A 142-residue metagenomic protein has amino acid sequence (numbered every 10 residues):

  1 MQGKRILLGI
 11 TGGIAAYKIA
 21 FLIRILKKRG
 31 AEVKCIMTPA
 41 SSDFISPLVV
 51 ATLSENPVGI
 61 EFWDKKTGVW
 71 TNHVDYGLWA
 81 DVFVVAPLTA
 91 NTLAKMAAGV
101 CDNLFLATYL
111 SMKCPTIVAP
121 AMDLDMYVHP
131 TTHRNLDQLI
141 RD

Functional and structural regions predicted by a protein language model:
M1-I117, D123-D142: A cross-family phosphate/adenosyl-ligand binding-site feature
